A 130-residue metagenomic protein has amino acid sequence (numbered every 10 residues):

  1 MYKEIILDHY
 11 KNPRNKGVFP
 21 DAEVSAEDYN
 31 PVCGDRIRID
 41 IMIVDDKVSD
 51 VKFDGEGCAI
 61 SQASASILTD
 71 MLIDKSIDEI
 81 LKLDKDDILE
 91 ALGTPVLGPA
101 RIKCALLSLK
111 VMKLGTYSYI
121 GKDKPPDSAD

Functional and structural regions predicted by a protein language model:
Y2-P20, A26, S49-D50, K75-D130: C-terminal binding/interaction regions
E27-V32: Short Gly/Pro-enriched turn/cap motifs at secondary-structure boundaries
C33, G55-A63: Short, thiol/selenol-centered motifs that function as redox-active sites or metal-ligating centers
D35-D45: Short beta-strand elements
M42-V44, D54, I73: Solvent-exposed residues in well-ordered beta-strands and their adjoining turns, especially edge/terminal strands
D46, V51-C58: A short interface-forming secondary-structure element
S64-K75: Alpha-helical support elements that line or immediately flank enzyme active sites and cofactor-binding pockets
